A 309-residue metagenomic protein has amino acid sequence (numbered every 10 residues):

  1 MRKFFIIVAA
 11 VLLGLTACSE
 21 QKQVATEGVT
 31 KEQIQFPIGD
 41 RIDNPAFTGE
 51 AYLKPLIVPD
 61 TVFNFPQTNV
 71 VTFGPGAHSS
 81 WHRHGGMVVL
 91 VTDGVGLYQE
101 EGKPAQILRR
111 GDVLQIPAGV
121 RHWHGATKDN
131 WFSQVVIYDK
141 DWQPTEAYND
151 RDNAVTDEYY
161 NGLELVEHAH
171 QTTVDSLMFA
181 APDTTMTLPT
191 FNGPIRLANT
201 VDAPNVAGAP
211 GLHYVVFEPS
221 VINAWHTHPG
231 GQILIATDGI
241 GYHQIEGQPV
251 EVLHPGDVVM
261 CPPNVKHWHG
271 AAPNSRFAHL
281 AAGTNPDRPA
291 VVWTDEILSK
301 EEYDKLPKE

Functional and structural regions predicted by a protein language model:
F4-L13: Sec-dependent N-terminal signal peptides
L15-A17: C-terminal motif of bacterial Sec signal peptides marking the signal peptidase cleavage site
E20-F65, E146-A209, V291-E309: A short, N-terminal "cap"/entry segment at the start of jelly-roll beta-barrel domains of the cupin/DSBH fold
Q67-H84, R196, G211-H228: Conserved short histidine dyad/triad with adjacent acidic residue
H84-G102, P229-G241, E246-G247: Glycine- and acidic-residue-biased ligand/ion/polar-headgroup-sensing regions
L97, R110, A118-T145, Y242 (+1 more regions): Ligand-binding loop in jelly-roll beta-barrel domains
G102-A118, G247-P263: Short acidic-glycine-tyrosine-enriched beta hairpin
